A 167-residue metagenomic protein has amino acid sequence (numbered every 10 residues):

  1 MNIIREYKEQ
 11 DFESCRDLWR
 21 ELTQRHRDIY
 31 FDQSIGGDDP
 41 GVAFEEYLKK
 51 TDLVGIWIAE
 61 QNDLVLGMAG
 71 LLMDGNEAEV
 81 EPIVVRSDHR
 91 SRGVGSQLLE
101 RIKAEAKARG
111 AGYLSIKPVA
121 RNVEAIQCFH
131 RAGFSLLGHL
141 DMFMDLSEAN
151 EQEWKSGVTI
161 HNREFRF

Functional and structural regions predicted by a protein language model:
N2, T23-E46: Conserved GNAT-fold acetyl-CoA-binding loop/helix
N2-D17: A short beta-loop-alpha structural element at the N-terminal edge of CoA-dependent acyl/N-acetyltransferase catalytic
E45-I58, E79: A short helix-loop-beta-strand connector motif used in the catalytic cores of GNAT acetyltransferases and, in some
I58, L64-L72, E79-V84: Conserved beta-strand in the GNAT
M73-E81, R90, L137: A conserved beta-turn-beta hairpin within the catalytic core of GNAT-like acetyltransferases that forms part
V85, S91-A104, Q127, R131: Conserved acetyl-CoA-binding loop-helix of GNAT-fold acetyltransferases
A106-P118: Conserved GNAT acetyl-CoA-binding A-motif
I116-I126, F143-S147: Conserved beta-strand-loop-alpha-helix junction that forms the acyl-donor binding cleft
